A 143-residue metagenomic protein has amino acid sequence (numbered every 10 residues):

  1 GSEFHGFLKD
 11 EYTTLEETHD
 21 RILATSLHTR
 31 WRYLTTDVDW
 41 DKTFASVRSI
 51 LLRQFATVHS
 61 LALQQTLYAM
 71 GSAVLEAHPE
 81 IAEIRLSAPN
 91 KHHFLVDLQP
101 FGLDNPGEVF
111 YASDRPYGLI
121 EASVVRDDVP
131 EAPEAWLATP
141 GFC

Functional and structural regions predicted by a protein language model:
G1-C143: N-terminal intrinsically disordered, cationic/polar leader segments that include organellar targeting peptides
